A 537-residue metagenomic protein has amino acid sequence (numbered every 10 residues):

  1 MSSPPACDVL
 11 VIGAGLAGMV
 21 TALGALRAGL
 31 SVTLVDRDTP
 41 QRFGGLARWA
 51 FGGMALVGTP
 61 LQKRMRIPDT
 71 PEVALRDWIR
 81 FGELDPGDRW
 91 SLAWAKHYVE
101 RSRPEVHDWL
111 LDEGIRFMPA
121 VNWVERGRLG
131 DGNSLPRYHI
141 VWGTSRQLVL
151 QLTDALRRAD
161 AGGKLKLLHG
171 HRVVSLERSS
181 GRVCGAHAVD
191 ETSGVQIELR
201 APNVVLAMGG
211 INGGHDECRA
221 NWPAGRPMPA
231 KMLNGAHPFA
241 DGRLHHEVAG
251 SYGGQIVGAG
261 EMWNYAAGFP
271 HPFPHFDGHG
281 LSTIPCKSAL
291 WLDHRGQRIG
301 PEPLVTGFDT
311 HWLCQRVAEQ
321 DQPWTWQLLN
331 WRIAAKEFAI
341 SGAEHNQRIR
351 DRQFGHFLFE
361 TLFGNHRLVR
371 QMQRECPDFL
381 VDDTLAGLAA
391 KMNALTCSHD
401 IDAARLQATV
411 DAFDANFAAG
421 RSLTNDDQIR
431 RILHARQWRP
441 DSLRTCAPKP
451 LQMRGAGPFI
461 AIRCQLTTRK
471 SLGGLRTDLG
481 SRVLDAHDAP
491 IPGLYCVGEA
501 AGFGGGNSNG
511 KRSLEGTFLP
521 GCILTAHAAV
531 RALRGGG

Functional and structural regions predicted by a protein language model:
P5-C7, S193-N203: Core beta-strand elements of the Rossmann-like FAD/NAD(P) dinucleotide-binding domain in flavoenzyme oxidoreductases
V9-L34: N-terminal Rossmann-like FAD-binding beta1-loop-alpha1 element of flavoenzymes
R27-R48: Glycine-rich FAD pyrophosphate-binding loop
F43, A95-I197, H215-E217, F269-P270 (+1 more regions): Conserved redox-cofactor binding core of oxidoreductases
G53-V99: Glycine-rich active-site loop/strand segments that organize a redox cofactor
S175, L395, I401-G504, S508: A glycine-rich dinucleotide-binding beta-alpha-beta segment and adjacent secondary-structure elements that constitute
L199-P272, W312, E515, L519-A528 (+1 more regions): Glycine-rich loop(s) and the adjacent beta-strand/alpha-helix scaffold that form part
H246, G254-A394, S398-I401: An anion/pyrophosphate-binding glycine-rich loop and adjacent beta-alpha core in soluble alpha-beta enzymes
